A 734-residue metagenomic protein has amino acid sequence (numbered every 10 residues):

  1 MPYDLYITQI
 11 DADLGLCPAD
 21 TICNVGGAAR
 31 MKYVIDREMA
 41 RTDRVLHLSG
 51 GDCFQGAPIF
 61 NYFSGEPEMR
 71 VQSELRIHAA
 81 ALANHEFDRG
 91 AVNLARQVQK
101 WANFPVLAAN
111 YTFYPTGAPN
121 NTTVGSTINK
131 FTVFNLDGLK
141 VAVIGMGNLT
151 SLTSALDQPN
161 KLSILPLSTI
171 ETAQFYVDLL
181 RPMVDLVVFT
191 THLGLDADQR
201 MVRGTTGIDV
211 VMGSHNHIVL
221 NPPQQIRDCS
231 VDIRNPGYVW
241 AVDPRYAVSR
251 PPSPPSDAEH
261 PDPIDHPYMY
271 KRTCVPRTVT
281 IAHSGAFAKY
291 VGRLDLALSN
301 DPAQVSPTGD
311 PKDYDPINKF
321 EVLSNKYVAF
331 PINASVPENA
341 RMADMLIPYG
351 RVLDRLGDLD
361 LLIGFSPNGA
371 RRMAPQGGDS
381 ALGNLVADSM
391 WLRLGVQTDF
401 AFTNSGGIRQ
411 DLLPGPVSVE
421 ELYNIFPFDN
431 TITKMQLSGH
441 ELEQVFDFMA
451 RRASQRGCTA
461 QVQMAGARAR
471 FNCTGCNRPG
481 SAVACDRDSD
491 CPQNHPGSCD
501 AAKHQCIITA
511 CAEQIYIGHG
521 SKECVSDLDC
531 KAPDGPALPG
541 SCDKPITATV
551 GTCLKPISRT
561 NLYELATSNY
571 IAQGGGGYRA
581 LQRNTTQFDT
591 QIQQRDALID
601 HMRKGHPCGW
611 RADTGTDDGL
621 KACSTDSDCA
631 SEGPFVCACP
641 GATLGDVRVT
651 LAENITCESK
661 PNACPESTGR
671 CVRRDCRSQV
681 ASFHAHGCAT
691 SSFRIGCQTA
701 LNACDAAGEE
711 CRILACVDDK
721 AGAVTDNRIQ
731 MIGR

Functional and structural regions predicted by a protein language model:
M1-N325, G377, L382-S389, A401 (+3 more regions): Acidic, metal/ion-coordinating pockets
P2-A40, D157, K161-I164, Y176 (+9 more regions): Catalytic centers of hydrolytic enzymes
F131, L220, P267-T273, I425 (+3 more regions): Short, exposed beta-strand/loop patches in secreted or surface proteins that constitute
V133, Y327, F471, S541-K544: Short amphipathic beta-strand and strand-loop transition segments with alternating hydrophobic
L296, P492-H504, P533-I546, P634-C637 (+2 more regions): Extracellular disulfide-bonded cysteine-rich modules/repeats
